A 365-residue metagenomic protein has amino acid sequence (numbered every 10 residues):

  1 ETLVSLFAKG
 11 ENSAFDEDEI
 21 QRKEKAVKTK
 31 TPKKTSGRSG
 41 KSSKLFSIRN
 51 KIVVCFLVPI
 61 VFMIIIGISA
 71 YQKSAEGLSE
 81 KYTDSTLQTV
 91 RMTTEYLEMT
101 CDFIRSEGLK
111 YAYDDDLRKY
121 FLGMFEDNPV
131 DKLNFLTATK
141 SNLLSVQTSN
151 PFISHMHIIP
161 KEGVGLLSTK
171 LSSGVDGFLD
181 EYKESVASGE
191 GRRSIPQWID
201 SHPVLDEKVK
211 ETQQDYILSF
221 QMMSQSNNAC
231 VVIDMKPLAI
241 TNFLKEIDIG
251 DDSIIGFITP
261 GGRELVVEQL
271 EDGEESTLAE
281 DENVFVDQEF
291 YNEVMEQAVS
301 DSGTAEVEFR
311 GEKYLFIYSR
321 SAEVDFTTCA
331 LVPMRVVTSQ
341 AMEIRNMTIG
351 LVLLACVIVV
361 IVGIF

Functional and structural regions predicted by a protein language model:
E1-S69, K73, G77, Y82-T83 (+1 more regions): Positive-inside N-terminal membrane-insertion signal
F46-E126: Juxtamembrane extracytoplasmic/periplasmic/luminal helical "stalk" adjacent to the first N-terminal
Y113, M156-E162, I254-E264: Short hydrophobic alpha-helical segments used for membrane anchoring or interfacial signaling
V130-L143, K170-K208, E271-E306: Extracytoplasmic/periplasmic sensor domains and loops in membrane signaling proteins
A138-Q147, S226-E274: Solvent-exposed, extracytoplasmic
Q147-P237, N242-E246: Extracytoplasmic/periplasmic ligand-binding sensor regions of membrane-associated signaling proteins
T212-M223, R310-S319, F326: A short beta-strand signature within small-molecule sensing/ligand-binding domains used in signal transduction
T327-F365: Cytoplasm-proximal transmembrane signaling helix
